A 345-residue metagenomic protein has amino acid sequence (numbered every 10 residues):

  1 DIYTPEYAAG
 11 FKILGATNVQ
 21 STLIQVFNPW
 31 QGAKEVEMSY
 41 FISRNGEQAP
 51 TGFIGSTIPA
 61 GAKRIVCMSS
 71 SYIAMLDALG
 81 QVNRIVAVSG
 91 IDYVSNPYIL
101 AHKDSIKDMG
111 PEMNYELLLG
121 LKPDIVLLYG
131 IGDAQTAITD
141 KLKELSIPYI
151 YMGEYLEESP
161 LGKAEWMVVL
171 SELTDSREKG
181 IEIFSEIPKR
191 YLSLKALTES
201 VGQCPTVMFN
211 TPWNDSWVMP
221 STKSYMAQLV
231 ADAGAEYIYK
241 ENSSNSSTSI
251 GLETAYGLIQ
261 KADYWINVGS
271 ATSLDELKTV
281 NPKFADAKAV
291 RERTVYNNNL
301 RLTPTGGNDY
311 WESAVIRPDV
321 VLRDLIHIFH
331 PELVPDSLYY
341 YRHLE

Functional and structural regions predicted by a protein language model:
D1-I73, K179-M208, D275, I328 (+1 more regions): Bacterial Sec-exported substrate-binding components of ABC uptake systems
T22-Q25, W30-V36, Y40-G120, I125-G132: A short, structured surface patch at a secondary-structure boundary
T57-I58, N114, D124-L127, I131-S216 (+2 more regions): Extracytoplasmic substrate-binding proteins
R64-C67, R84-V88, I125-Y129, Y149-M152 (+6 more regions): Structural recognition of the beta-strand scaffold that forms the well-ordered cores of secreted hydrolase catalytic
Q81, H102, L145-S146, A233-G234 (+1 more regions): Short, structured coil segments at secondary-structure junctions
L194-N281: Flexible, glycine-rich surface segments
V268-R301: C-terminal hydrophobic structural anchor segments that stabilize assembly/packing rather than catalytic chemistry
